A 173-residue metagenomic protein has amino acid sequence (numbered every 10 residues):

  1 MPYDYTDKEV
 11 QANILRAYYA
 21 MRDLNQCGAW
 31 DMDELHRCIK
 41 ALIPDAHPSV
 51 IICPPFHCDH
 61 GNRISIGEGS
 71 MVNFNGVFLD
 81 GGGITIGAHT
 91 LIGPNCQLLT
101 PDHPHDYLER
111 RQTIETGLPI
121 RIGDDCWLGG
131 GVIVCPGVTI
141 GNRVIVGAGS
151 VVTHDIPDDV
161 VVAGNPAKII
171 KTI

Functional and structural regions predicted by a protein language model:
M1-S49, A167-I170: Terminal amphipathic alpha-helical/low-complexity segments used for targeting or macromolecular assembly
Y5, V134, V152-H154, I169: Basic, gly/Ser/Thr/Pro-rich low-complexity segments located predominantly at protein N termini
L42, Q112, P119, V152-T153: Short secondary-structure boundary/capping segments
F56-I66, M71-T139, V160, N165-A167 (+1 more regions): Flexible, glycine/small-residue-enriched loop-and-beta-strand segment within the central core of proteins
I140-D155, V161: C-terminal/domain-terminus segments
